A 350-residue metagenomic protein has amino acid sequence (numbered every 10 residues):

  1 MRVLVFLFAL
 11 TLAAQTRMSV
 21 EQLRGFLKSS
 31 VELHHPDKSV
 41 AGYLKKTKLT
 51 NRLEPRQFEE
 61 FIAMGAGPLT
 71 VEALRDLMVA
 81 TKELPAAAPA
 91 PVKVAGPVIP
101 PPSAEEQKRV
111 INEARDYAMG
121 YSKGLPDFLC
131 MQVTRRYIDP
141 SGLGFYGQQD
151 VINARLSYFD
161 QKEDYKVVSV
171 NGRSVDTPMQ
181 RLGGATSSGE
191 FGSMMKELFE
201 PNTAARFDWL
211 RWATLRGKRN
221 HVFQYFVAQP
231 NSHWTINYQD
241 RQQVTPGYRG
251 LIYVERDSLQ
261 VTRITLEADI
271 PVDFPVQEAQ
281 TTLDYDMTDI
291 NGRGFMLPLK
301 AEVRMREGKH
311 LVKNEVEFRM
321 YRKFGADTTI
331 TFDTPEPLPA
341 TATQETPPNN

Functional and structural regions predicted by a protein language model:
M1, K28-E32, L182: Short hydrophobic/aromatic-rich motifs at helix boundaries and adjacent loops
R2-L12: Sec-dependent N-terminal signal peptides
F6, R52-E59, A63-G65, L215 (+1 more regions): Short, solvent-exposed linear motifs at loop/edge-of-secondary-structure regions
A14-V94: General marker for long, soluble alpha-helical cores
A86-Y248, R256-T262, E267-Q280, D286-K300 (+1 more regions): Structured extracytoplasmic
